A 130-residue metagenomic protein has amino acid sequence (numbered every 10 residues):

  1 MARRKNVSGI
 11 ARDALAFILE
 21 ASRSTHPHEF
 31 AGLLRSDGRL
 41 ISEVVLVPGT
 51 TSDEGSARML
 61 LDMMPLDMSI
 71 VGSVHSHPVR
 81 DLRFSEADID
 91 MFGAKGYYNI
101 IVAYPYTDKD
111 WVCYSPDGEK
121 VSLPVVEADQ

Functional and structural regions predicted by a protein language model:
M1-I70, V79-Q130: Conserved beta-strand-loop surface patch within small alpha/beta domains used for substrate/adaptor or ligand engagement
S73: Conserved, mostly hydrophobic/aromatic
